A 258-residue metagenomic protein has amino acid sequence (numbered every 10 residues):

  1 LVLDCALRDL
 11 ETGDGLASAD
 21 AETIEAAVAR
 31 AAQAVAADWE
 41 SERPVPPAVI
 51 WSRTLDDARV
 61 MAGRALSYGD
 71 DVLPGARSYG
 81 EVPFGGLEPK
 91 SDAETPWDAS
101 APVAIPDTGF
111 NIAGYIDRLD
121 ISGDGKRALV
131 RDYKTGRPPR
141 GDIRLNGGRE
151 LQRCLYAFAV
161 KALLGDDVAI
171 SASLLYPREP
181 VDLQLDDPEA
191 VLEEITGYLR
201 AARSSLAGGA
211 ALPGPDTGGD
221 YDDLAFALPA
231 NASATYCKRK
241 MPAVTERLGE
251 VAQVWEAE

Functional and structural regions predicted by a protein language model:
L1-E258: RecB-family 4Fe-4S metal-dependent nuclease core
